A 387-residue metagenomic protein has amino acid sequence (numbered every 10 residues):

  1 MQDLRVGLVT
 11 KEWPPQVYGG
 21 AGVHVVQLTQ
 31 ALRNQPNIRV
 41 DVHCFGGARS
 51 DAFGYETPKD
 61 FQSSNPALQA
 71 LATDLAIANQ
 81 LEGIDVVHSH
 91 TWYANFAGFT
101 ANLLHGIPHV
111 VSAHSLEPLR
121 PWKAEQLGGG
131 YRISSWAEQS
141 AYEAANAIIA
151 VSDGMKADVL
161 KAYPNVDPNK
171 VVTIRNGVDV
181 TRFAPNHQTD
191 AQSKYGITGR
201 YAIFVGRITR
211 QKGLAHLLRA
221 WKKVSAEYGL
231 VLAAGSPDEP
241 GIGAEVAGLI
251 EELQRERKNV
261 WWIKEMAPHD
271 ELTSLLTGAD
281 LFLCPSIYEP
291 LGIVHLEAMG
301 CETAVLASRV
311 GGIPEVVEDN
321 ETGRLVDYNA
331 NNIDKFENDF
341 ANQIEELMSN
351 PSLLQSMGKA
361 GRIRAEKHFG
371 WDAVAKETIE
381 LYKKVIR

Functional and structural regions predicted by a protein language model:
S89-A94, A113: Short His-centered aromatic/hydrophobic patch
P108, P118-S140, A157: Nucleotide-sugar donor phosphate/pyrophosphate-binding loop at the beta->alpha transition of glycosyltransferases
G154, G177: Carbohydrate-associated surface elements
G199, G243-M266, D270: Nucleotide-activated donor-binding/catalytic signature segment of Leloir-type glycosyltransferases, i.e., the conserved
S274-A279: Short alpha-helical donor nucleotide-sugar binding micro-motif in glycosyltransferases
L281, A304-A307, V317: Short hydrophobic beta-strand element within catalytic cores of glycosyltransferases and related nucleotide-activated
I287: Aromatic "clamp/platform" in nucleotide-sugar-dependent glycosyltransferases that forms part of the donor/acceptor
P314-E345, S352-L353: Change "using UDP/GDP/dTDP sugars" to "using nucleotide sugars
